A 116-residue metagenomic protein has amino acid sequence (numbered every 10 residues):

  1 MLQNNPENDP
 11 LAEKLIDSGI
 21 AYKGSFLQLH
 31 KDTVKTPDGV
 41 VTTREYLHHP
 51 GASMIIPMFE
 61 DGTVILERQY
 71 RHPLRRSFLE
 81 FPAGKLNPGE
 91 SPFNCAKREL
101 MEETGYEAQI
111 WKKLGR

Functional and structural regions predicted by a protein language model:
L2-N5, D9-A12, R44-L47, S53-R98 (+1 more regions): Conserved Nudix-box catalytic region and its N-terminal flanking loop in Nudix hydrolases and closely related
K14, E107-L114: A short coil-to-beta-strand element that immediately follows conserved catalytic motifs
D17-M54, E60: Acidic, metal-coordinating catalytic segment for phosphate/diphosphate chemistry, firing primarily on the Nudix
S18, E67-Q69, R116: Residue-level detector of high-confidence beta-strand sites
G24, G39, G51, A83-G84 (+3 more regions): Glycine-centered flexibility sites
V34, K113-R116: Hydrophobic/anchoring residues in structured secondary elements
